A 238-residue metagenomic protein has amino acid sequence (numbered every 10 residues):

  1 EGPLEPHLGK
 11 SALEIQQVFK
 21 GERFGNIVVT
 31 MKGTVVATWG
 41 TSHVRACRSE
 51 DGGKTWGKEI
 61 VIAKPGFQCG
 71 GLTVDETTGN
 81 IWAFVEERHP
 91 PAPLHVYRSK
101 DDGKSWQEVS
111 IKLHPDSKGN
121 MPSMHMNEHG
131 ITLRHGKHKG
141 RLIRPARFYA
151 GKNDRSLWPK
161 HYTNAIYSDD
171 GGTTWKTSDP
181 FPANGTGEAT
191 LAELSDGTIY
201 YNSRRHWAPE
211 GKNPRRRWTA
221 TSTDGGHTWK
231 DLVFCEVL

Functional and structural regions predicted by a protein language model:
E1-L238: Asp-box/BNR beta-propeller blade signature and adjacent active/binding-site loops in extracellular glycan-interacting
